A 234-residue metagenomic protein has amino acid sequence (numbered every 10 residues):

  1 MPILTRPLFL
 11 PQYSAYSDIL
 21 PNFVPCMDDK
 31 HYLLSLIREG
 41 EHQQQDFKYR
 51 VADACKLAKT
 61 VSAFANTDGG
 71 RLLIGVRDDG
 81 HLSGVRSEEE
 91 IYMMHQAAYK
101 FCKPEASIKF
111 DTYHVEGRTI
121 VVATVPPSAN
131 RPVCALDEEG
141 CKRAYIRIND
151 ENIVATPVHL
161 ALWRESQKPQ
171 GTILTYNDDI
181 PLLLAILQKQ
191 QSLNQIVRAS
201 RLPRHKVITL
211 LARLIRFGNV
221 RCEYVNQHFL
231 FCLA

Functional and structural regions predicted by a protein language model:
F9-A234: Conserved N-terminal catalytic/coupling substructures associated with nucleotide/phosphate chemistry
